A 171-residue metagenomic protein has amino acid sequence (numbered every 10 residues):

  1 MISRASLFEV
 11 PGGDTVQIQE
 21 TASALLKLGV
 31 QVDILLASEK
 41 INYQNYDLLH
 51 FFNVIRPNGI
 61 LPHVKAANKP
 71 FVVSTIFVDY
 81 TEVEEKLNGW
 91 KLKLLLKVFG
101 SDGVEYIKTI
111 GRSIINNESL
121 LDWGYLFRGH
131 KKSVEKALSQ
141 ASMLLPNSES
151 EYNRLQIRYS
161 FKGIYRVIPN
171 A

Functional and structural regions predicted by a protein language model:
M1-A37, N68-K69, S139, M143: N-terminal subdomain of nucleotide-sugar transferases
I41-R56, P70-V78: Short N-terminal targeting/anchoring amphipathic segment
F51, P146-N147: Short beta-strand scaffold positions
R56, S150-Y152: Alpha-helix capping/helix-boundary segments
A66-V72, A141-S142, F161-I164: A short helix->loop->beta-strand "cap" motif at the edges of active sites that frequently abuts
V83-L95, E135-Q140: A conserved, positively charged/aromatic
V98-L144: Membrane-proximal helix-turn-helix segments that form the acceptor-binding/catalytic region of lipid-linked
Q140, Y152-A171: Helix-loop-beta element that forms the nucleotide-linked donor phosphate-binding surface in glycosyltransferases
